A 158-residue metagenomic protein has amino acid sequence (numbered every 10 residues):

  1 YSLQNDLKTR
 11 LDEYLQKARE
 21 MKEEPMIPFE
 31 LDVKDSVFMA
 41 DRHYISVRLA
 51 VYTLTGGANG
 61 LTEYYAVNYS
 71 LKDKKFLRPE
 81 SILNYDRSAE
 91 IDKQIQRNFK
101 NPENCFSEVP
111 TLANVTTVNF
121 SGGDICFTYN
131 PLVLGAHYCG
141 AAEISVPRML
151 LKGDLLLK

Functional and structural regions predicted by a protein language model:
Y1-K158: Compositionally biased intrinsically disordered regions enriched in Thr/Gly
